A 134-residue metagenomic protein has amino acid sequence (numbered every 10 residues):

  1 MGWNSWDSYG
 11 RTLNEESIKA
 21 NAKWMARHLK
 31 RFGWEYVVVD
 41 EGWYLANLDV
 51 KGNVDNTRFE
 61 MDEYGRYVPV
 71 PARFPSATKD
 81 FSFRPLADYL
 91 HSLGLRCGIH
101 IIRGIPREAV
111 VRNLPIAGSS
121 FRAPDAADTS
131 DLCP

Functional and structural regions predicted by a protein language model:
M1-T12: An acidic-aromatic substrate-binding cleft motif
I18: N-terminal, post-signal-peptide metal-ligating segments of extracellular/periplasmic oxidoreductases, dominated by
N21, M25-P134: Aromatic-lined carbohydrate-binding/catalytic grooves of carbohydrate-active enzymes
